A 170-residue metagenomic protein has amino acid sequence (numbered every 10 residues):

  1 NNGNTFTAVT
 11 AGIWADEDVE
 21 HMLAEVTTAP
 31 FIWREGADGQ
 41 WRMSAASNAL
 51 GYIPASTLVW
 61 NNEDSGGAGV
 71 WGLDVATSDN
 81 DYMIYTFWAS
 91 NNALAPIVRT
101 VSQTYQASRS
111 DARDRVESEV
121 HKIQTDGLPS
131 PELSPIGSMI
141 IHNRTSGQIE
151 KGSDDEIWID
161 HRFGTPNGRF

Functional and structural regions predicted by a protein language model:
N1-F170: Beta-strand-rich solenoidal segments
